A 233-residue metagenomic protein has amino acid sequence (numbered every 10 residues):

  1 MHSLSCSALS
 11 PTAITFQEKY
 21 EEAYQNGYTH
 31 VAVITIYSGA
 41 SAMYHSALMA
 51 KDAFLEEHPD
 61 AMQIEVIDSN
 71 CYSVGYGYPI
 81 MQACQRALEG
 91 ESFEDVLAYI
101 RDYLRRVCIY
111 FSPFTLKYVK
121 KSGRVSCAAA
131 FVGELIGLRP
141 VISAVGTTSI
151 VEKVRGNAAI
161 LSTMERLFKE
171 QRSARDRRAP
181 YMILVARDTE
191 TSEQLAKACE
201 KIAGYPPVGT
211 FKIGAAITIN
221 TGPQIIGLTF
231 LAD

Functional and structural regions predicted by a protein language model:
M1-T15: N-terminal glycine-rich anion-binding loop in soluble enzyme alpha/beta folds
S3, G39-D52, P59-E65, C71-D233: Mixed-charge interfacial surface used for oligomerization/domain docking and macromolecular partner engagement
I14-V31, T35-E57: Active-site cofactor/cluster-binding pocket
